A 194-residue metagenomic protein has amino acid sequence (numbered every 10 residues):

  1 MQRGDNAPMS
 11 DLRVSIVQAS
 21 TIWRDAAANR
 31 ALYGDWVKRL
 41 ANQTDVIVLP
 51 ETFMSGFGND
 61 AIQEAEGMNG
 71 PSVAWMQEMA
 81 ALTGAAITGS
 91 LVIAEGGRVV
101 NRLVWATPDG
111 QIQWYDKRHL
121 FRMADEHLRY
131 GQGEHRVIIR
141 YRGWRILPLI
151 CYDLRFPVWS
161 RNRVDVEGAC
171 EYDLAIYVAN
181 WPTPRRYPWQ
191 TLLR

Functional and structural regions predicted by a protein language model:
Q2-V46, I176: N-terminal active-site segment of His-dependent metallophosphoesterases
N6, K38, Q77-M79, L128-R129 (+1 more regions): Short secondary-structure boundary/capping segments
L12-R13, V46, F53, A86 (+2 more regions): Charged active-site motifs of nucleotide-sugar-dependent glycosyltransferases
A19-I22, F53-M54, V92, L120 (+1 more regions): Hydrophobic pocket-lining residues within nucleotide cofactor-binding pockets
T21-I22, D60-Q63, Y177-A179: A short, structure-level motif marking secondary-structure boundaries and short turns
A26, G34-Q113, T183-R194: Cys-nucleophile CN-hydrolase/nitrilase-fold catalytic domain and related Cys-dependent amidase chemistry that acts on
A94-L174, V178-A179, T183-R194: Active-site catalytic loop in hydrolytic enzyme cores
